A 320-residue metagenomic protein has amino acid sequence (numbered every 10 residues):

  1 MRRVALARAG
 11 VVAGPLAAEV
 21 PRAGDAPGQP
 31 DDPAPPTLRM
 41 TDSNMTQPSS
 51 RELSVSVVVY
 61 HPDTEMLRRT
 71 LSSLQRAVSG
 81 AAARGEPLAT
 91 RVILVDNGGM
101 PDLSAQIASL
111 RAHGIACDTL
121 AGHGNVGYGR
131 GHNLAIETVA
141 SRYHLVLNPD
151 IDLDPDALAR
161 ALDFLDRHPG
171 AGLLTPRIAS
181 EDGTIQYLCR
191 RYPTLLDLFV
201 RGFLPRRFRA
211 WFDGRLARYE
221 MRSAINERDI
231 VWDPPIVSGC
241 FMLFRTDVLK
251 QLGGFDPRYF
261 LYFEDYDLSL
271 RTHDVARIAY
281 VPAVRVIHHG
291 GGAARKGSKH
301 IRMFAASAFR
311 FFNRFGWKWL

Functional and structural regions predicted by a protein language model:
P62-A83: Short, well-formed alpha-helical segments that are part of the catalytic scaffolds of diverse glycosyltransferases
S73, I93-A105: A conserved acidic beta->alpha catalytic loop
A121-V139: Glycine-rich, basic loop-to-helix element that forms the pyrophosphate-binding segment of sugar-nucleotide handling
H144: Short aromatic/hydrophobic "clamp" motif used to bind/position activated sugar donors
D154-L188: Conserved donor NDP-sugar-binding/catalytic core segment of glycosyltransferases
P193-P234: Short, flexible, basic/aromatic active-site loop/helix in glycosyltransferases
I225-D229, P235-R285: A short, conserved alpha-helix in the catalytic core of glycosyltransferases
Y266-L270, D274-L320: Active-site-adjacent helix/loop segment of glycosyltransferases that harbors family-specific signature motifs
